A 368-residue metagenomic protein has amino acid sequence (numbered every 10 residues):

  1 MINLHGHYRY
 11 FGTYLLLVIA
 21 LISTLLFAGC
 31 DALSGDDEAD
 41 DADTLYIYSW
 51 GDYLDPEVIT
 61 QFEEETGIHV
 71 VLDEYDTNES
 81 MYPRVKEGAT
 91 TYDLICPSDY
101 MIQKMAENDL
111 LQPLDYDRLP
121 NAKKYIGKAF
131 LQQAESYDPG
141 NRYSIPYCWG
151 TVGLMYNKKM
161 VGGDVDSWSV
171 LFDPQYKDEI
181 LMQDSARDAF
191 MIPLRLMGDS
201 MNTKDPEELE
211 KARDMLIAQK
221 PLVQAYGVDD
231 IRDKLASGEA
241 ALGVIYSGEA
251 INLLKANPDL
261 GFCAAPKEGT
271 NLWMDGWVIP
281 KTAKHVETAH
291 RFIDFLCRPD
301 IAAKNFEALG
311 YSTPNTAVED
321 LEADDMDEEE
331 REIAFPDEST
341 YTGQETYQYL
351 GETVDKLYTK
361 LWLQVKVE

Functional and structural regions predicted by a protein language model:
M1-T44, E368: Short, low-complexity disordered leader/linker segments with a strong preference for bacterial N-terminal type II
D31-L33, D37-M105, D233: Early extracytoplasmic/lumenal segment of secretory-pathway proteins
M81-Y82, I102, W168, I231-K234 (+3 more regions): Short, hydrophobic alpha-helical packing/hinge segments within bilobed ligand-binding/sensory domains
T91, C96-E239: Extracytoplasmic ligand-binding site segments that recognize negatively charged/polar headgroups
M101-K104, L242-L260: A ligand-binding cleft/hinge motif common to bilobed small-molecule-binding domains
L209-A218, Q224, N257-K281: Periplasmic-binding protein-like
P280-Y341: Mature extracytoplasmic/periplasmic domains
E338-E368: Conserved C-terminal helix/tail region of periplasmic/extracytoplasmic solute-binding proteins
